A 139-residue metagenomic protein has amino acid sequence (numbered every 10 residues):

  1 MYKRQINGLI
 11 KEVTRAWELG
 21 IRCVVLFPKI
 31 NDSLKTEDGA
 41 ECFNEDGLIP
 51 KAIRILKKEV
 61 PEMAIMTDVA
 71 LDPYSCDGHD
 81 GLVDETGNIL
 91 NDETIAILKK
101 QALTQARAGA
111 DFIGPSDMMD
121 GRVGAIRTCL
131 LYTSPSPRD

Functional and structural regions predicted by a protein language model:
M1-Q5, Y132-D139: Conserved small/polar residues in nucleotide/adenosyl-binding loops
K3-N7, L82-A96: Active-site mouth loops of central-metabolism enzymes
L9, D68, Q105, I126: Conserved, mostly hydrophobic/aromatic
T14-W17, A106: Non-catalytic positions within long, well-ordered alpha-helices that form the structural scaffold/packing of enzyme
C23-D46, S116, D120-V123: Glycine-rich, proline-tolerant flexible connector loops at the mouths of alpha/beta enzymes
V24-L26, I65-T67, I113, R138: Hydrophobic faces of well-ordered beta-strands that scaffold small-molecule active sites in alpha/beta enzyme cores
G39-T67, V123-S134: Alpha-helix-loop-beta-strand connector modules within alpha/beta enzyme cores
T94, D111-M118: Catalytic beta/alpha-barrel core
